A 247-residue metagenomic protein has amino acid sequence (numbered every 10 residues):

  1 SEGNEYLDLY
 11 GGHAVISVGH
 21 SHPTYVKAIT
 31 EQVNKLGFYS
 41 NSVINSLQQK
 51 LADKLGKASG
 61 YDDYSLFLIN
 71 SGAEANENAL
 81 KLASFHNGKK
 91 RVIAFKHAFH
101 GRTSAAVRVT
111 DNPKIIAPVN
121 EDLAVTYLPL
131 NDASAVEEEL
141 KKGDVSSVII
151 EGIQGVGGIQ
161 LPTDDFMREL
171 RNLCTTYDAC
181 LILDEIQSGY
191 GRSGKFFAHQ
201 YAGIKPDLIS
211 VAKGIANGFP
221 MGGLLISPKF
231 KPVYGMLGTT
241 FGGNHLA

Functional and structural regions predicted by a protein language model:
S1-A247: Conserved N-terminal phosphate-binding loop of PLP-dependent enzymes in the Aspartate aminotransferase
